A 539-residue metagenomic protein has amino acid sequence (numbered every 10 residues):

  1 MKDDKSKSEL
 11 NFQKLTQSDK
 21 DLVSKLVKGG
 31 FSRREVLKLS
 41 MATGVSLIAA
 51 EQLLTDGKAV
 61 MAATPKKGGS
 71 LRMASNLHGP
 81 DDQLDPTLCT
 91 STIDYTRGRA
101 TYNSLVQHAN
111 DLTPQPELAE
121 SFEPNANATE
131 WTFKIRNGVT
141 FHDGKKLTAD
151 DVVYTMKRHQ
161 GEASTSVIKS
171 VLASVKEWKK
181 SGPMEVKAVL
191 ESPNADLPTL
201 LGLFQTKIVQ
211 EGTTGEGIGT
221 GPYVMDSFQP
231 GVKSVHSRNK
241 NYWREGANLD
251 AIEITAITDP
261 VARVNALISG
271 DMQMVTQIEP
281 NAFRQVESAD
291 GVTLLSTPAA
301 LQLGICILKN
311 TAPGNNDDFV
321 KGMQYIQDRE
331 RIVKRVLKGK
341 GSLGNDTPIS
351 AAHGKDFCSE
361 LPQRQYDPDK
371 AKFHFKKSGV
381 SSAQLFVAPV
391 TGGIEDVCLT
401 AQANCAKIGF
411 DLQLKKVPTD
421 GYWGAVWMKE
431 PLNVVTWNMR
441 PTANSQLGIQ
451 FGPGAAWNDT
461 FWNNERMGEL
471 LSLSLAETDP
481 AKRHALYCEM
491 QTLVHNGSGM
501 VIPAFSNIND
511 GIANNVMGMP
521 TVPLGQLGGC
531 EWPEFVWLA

Functional and structural regions predicted by a protein language model:
M1-E35, K58: N-terminal secretory signal peptides
A74-A126, K157, I218-T220: N-terminal lobe/hinge region of extracytoplasmic solute-binding protein
T96, A109-T113, S192-E253, D259-A262 (+1 more regions): Gly/Pro-rich hinge or "lid" segments in bacterial periplasmic/extracellular proteins
K134, V167-Q210: Surface-exposed binding/hinge segments that line and control ligand-binding clefts or catalytic entry sites
K240-Q285, Q402, D411-Q413: Ligand-site clamp/hinge motif
S342-K376, T391-I394: Structural transition elements
Q413-Y422, G448-N515, A539: Extracytoplasmic/peripheral linker and loop segments enriched in polar/acidic and small residues with frequent Thr/Pro
I512-A539: Long beta-strand-rich cores associated with HINT superfamily self-processing modules
